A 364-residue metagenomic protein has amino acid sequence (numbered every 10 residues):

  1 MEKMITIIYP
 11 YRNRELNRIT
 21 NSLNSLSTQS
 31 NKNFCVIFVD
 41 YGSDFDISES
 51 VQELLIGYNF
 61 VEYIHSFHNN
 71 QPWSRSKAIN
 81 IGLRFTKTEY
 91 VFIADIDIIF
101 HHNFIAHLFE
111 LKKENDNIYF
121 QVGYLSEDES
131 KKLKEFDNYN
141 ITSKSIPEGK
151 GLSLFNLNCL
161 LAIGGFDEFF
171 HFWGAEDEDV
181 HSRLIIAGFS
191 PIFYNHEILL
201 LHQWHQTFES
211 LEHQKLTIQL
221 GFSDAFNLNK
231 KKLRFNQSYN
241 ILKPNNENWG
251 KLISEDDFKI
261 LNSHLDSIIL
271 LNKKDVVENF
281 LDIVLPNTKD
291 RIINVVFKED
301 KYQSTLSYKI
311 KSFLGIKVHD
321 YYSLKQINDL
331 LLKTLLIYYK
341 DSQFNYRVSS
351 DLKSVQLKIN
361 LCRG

Functional and structural regions predicted by a protein language model:
R14-Q29: Short, well-formed alpha-helical segments that are part of the catalytic scaffolds of diverse glycosyltransferases
S25-F67: Acidic donor-binding segment of Leloir-type glycosyltransferases
F67-T86: Glycine-rich, basic loop-to-helix element that forms the pyrophosphate-binding segment of sugar-nucleotide handling
V91: Short aromatic/hydrophobic "clamp" motif used to bind/position activated sugar donors
N103-L133: Conserved donor NDP-sugar-binding/catalytic core segment of glycosyltransferases
N138-F155: A recurrent flexible, glycine/aromatic-enriched loop bordering the glycosyltransferase active site that acts as
W173-V180: Acidic donor-binding loop at a coil-to-helix junction in glycosyltransferase catalytic cores that engages
H181-G364: C-terminal catalytic/acceptor-binding lobe
